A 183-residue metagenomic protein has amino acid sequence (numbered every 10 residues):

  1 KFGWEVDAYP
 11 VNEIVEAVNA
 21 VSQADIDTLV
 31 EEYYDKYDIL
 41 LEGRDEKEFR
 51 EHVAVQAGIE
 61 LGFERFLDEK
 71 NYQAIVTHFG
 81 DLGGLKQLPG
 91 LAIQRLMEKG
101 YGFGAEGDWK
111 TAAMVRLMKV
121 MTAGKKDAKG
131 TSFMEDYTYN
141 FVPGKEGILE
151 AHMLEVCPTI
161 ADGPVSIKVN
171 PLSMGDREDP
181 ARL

Functional and structural regions predicted by a protein language model:
F2-G3, E42-R50, V55-L183: Anaerobic metallocofactor- and corrinoid-dependent redox/one-carbon enzyme cores, especially those from methanogenesis
G3-D25: Terminal amphipathic helices with adjacent charged low-complexity linkers/tails
D7-N12, E32-G43, K47-A54: Active-site cores of enzymes that catalyze phosphoryl transfer or operate on phosphate-rich substrates
V18-T28, Q73-L82: Phosphate-binding glycine-rich loops and adjacent basic patches that engage nucleotide phosphates, nucleic-acid
S22-Y33, I59, K110-A113: Alpha-helical structural motif
A24-L40, T122-K129: A polyampholytic, Gly/Pro-enriched intrinsically disordered region
